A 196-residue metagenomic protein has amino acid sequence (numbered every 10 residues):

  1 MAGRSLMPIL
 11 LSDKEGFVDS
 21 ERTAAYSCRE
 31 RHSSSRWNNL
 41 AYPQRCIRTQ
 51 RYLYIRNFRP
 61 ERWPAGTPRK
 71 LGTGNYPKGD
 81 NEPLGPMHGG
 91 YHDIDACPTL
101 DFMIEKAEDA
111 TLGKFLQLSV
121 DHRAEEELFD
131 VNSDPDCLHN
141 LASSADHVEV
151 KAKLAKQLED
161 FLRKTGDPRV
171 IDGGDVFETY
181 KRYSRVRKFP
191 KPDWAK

Functional and structural regions predicted by a protein language model:
A2-E127: C-terminal cap/loop subdomain of S1 sulfatases and analogous C-terminal strand-loop tails that border
I104-E126, V131-K196: Long, internal low-complexity/basic segments
